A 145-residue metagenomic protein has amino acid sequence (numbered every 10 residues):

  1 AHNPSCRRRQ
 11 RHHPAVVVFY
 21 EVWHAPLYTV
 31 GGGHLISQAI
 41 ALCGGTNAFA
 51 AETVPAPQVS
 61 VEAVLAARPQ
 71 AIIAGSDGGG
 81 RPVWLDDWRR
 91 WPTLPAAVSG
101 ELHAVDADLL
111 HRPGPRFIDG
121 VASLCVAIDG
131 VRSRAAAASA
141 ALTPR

Functional and structural regions predicted by a protein language model:
A1-R145: N-terminal ligand-binding lobe of clamshell/alpha-beta domains
